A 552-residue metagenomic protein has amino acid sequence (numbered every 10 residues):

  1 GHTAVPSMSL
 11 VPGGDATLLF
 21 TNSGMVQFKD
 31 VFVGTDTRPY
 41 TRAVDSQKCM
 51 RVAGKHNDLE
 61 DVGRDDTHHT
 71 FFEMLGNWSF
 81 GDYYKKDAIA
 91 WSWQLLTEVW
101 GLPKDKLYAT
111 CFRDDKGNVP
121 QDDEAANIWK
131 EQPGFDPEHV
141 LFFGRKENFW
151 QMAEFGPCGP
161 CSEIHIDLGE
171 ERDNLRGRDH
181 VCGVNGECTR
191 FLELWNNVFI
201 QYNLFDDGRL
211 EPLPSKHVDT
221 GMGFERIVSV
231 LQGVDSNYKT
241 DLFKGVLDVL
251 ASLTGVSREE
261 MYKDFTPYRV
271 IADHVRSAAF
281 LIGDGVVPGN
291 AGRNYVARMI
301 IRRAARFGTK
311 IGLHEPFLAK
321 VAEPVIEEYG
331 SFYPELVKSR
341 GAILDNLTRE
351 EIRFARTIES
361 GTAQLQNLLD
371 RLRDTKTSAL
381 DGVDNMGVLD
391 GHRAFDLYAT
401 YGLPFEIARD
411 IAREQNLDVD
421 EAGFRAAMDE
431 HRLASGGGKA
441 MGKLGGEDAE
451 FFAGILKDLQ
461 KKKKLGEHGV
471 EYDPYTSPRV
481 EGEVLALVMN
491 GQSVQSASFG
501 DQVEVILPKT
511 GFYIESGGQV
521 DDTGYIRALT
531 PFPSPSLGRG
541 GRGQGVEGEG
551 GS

Functional and structural regions predicted by a protein language model:
G1-P531, G550-S552: A glycine- and charged-residue-rich anion-binding loop/surface
F532-G538: Short, low-complexity intrinsically disordered segments enriched in A/P/G/S/L with frequent Arg, especially at protein
G538-G545, E549: Glycine-biased, low-complexity coil/linker segments
